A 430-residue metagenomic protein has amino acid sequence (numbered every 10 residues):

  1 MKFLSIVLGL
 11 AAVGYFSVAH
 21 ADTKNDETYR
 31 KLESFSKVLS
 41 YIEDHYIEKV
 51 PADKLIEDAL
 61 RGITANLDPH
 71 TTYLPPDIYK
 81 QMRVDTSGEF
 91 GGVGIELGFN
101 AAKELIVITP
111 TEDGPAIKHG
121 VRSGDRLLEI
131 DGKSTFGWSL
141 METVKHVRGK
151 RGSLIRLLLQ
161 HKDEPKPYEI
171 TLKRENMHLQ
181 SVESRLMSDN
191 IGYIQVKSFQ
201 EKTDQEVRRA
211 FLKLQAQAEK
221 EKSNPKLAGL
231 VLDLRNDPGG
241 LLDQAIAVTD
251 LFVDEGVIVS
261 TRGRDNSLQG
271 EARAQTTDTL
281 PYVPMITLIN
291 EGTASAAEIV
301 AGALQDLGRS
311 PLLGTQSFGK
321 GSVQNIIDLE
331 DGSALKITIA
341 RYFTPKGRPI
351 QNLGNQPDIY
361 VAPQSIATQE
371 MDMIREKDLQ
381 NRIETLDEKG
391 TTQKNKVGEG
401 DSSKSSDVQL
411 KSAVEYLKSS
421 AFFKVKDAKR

Functional and structural regions predicted by a protein language model:
K2-Y73, V397-S412, Y416-R430: Terminal targeting/pro-maturation regions of precursor/exported proteins
A19-K31, F35-A52, R83, I106-P110 (+2 more regions): Cleft-lining beta-strand/loop regions that shape enzyme active-site pockets
A21-E33, K37, D44-H45, P51 (+3 more regions): Glycine-biased strand-turn-strand hairpin within the trypsin-fold
Y46-I108, L154-T171, H178-S181, K411-V414 (+1 more regions): Extended, small/polar residue-biased N-terminal targeting/export presequences and adjacent propeptide/linker tracts
D331, L335-A340: Short acidic, Pro/Gly- and aromatic-enriched capping/linker segments at domain boundaries
R341-R430: Conserved functional hotspot residues or short segments at active or partner-binding sites across diverse domains
